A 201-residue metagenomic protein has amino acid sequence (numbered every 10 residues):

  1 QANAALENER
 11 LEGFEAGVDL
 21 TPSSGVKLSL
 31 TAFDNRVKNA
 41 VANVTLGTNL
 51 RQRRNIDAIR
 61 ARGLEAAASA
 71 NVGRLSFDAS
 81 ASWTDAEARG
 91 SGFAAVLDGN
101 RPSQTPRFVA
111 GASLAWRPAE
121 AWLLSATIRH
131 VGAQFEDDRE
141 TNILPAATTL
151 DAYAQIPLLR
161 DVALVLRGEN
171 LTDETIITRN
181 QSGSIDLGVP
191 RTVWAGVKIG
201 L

Functional and structural regions predicted by a protein language model:
Q1, A40-T48, T84, A88-V96 (+2 more regions): Outer-membrane beta-barrel translocator domains and adjoining extracellular loop/strand segments of Gram-negative
Q1-E15, K38-N55, R60-A61: Membrane-topology and secretion signals of cell-surface/extracellular proteins
Q1-R36, A115-A121: Structural signature of Gram-negative outer-membrane beta-barrels, strongest in the C-terminal barrel of TonB-dependent
E9, T21-S23, I59, N71 (+3 more regions): A short, compositionally biased micro-patch
F14-A16, R101-L201: Conserved C-terminal beta-signal and adjacent last beta-strands/turns of outer-membrane beta-barrel proteins
K27-V37, R54-D138, T172: Gram-negative outer-membrane beta-barrel transporters
D34, T45, G73, T141 (+1 more regions): Juxtamembrane helix-loop transition sites at the ends of transmembrane segments in multi-pass membrane proteins
